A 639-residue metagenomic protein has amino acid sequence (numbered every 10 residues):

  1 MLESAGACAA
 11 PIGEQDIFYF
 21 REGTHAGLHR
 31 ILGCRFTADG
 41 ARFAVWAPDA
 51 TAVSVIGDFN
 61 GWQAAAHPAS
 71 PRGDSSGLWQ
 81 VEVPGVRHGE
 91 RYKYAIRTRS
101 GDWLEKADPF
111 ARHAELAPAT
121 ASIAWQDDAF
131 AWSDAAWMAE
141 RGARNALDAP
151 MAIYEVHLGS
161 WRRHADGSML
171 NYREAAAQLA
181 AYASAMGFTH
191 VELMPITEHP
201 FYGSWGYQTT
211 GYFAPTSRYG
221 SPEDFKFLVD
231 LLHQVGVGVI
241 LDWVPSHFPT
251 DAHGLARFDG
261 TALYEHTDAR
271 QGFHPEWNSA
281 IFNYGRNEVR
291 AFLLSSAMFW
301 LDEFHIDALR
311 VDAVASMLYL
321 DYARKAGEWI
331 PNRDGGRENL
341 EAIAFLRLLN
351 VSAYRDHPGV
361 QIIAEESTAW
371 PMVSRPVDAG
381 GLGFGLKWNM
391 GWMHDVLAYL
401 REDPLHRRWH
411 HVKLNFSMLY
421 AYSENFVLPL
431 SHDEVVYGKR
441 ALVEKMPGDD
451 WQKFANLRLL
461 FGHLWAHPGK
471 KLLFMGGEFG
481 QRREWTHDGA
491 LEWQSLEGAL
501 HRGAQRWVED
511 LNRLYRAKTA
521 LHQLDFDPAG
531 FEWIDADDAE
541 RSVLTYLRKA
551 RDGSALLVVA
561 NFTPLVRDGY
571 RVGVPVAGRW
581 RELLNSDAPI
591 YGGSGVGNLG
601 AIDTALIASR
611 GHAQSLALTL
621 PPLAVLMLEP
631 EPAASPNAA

Functional and structural regions predicted by a protein language model:
M1-P150, G159, Y172-G187, D450-F454 (+2 more regions): Carbohydrate-interacting/catalytic domains
P48, D58, R97-R99, I196-E198 (+6 more regions): An acidic- and aromatic-residue-enriched active-site/binding cleft used to recognize and process polar
W137-D148, H157-E338, I602: Substrate-binding/active-site clefts of carbohydrate-active enzymes
A183, V229, L301, N350-Y354 (+2 more regions): N-terminal cationic-hydrophobic initiation segments that often serve targeting/anchoring roles
A214-R218, R333-L340, D449-W451, S495-R502: A short acidic, glycine-rich active-site loop that binds or catalyzes chemistry on phosphate/adenosine moieties
H305-D307, Y322-A490, R516-D587, G592-G595: Conserved alpha/beta catalytic core and glycan-binding cleft of carbohydrate-active enzymes
